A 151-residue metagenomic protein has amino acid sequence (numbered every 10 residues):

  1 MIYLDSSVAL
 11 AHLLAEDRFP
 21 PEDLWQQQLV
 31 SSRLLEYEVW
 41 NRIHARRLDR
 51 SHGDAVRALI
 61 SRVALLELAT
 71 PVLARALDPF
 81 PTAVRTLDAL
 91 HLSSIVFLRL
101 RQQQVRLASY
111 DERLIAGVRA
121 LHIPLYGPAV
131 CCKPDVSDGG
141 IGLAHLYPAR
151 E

Functional and structural regions predicted by a protein language model:
M1, S31-S32, E36, R99-E151: Acidic, PIN/NYN-like endoribonuclease modules and their adjacent C-terminal/linker elements
M1-L35, R42-A55, I123, A129-C131 (+1 more regions): Short, well-structured N-terminal submotif of metal-dependent ribonuclease cores
L4, S31, E67, T86-A89 (+1 more regions): Short beta-strand scaffold positions
A9, L35, V72, H91 (+1 more regions): Alpha-helix capping/helix-boundary segments
A11, N41, A74, I115-A116: Alpha-helical elements of the RecA-like P-loop NTPase motor core of helicases
S61-S94: Acidic catalytic patch
